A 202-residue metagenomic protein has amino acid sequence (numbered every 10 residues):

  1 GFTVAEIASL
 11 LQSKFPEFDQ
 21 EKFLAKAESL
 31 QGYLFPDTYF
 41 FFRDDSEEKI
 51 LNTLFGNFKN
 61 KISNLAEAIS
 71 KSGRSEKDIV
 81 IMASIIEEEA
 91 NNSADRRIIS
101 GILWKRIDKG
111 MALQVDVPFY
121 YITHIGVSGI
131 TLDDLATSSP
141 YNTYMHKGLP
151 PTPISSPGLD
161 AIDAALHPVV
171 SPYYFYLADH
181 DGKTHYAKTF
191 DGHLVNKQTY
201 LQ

Functional and structural regions predicted by a protein language model:
G1-K14: Membrane-embedded segments
Q12-E17, E21-Q202: Bacterial extracytoplasmic/cell-wall-associated proteins, especially those involved in peptidoglycan
